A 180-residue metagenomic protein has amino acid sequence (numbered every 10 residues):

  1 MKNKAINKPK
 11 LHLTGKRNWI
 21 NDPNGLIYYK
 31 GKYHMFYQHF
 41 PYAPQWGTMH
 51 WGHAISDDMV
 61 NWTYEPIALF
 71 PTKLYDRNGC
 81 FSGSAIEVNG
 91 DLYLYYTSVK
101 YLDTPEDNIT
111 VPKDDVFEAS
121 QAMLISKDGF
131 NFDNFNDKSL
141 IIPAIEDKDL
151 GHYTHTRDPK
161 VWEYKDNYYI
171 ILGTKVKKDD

Functional and structural regions predicted by a protein language model:
M1-D158, W162-D180: Beta-rich carbohydrate-recognition and catalytic domains
